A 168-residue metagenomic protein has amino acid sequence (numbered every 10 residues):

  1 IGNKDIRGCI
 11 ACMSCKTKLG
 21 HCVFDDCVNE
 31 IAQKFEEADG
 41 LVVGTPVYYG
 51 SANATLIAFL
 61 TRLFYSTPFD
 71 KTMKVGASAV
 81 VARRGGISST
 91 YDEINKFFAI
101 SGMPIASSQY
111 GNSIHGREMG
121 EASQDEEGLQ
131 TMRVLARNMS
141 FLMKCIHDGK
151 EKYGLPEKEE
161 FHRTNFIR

Functional and structural regions predicted by a protein language model:
I1-S66, A122-R168: N-terminal beta1-alpha1-beta2 submodule of the flavodoxin-like/Rossmannoid cofactor-binding fold
A54-T55, T67-H115, E121, E126-R133: Short, glycine-/small-residue-rich phosphate/pyrophosphate-handling segment
